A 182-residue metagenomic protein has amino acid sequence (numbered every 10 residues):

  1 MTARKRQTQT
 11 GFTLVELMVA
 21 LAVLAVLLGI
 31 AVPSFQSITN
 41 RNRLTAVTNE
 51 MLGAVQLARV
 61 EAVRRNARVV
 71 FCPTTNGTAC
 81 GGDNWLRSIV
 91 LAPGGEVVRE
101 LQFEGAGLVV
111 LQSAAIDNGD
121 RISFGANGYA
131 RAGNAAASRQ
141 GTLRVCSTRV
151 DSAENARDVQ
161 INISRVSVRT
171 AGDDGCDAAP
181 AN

Functional and structural regions predicted by a protein language model:
T2-T8, I30-Q56, V60, R64 (+1 more regions): N-terminal helix-rich module
L17-S34: Alpha-helical hydrophobic helix detector
